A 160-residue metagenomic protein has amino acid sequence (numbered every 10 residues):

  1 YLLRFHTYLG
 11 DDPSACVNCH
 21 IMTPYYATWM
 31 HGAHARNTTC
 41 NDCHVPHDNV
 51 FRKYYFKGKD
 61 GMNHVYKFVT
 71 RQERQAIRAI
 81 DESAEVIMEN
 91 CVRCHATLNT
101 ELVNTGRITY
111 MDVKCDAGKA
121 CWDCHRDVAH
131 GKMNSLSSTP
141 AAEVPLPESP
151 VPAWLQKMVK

Functional and structural regions predicted by a protein language model:
Y1-K160: Short sequence/structural segments immediately N-terminal
